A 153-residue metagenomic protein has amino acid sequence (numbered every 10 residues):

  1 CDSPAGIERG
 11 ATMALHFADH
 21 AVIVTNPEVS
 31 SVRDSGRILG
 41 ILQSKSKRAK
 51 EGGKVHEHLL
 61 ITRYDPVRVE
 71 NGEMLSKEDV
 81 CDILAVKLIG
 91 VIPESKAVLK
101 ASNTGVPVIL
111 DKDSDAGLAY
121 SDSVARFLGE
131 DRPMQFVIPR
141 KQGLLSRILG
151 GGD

Functional and structural regions predicted by a protein language model:
S3-I89, K100: Conserved catalytic-core segment of NTP-binding enzymes
I92: Hydrophobic residues at beta-strand termini and immediately following loops that shape nucleotide-binding pockets
S102-Y120: C-terminal boundary of histidine-terminating zinc-finger modules
L118-P133: Extended, charge-rich low-complexity interaction segments
D122, Q135-D153: A short, charged, Gly/Pro-tolerant segment at domain boundaries
